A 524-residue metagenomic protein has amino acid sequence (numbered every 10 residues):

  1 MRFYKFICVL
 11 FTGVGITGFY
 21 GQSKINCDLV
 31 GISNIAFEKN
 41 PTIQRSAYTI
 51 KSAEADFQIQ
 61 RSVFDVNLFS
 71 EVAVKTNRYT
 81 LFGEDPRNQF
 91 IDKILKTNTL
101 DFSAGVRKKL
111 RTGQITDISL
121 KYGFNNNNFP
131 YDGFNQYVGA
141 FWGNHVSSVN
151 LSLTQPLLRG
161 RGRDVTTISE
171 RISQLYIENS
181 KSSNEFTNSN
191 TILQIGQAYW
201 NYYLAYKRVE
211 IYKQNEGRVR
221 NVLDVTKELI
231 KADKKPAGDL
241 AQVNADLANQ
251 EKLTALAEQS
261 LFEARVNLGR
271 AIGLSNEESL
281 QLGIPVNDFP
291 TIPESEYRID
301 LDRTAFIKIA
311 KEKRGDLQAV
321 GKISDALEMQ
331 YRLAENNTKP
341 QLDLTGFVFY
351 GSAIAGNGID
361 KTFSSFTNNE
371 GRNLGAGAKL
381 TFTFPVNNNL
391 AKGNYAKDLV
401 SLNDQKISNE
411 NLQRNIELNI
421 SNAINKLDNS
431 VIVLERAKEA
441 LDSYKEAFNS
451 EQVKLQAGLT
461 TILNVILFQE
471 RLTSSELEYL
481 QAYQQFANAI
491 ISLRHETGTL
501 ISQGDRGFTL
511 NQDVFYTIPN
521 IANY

Functional and structural regions predicted by a protein language model:
M1-I25: Bacterial Sec-dependent N-terminal signal peptides
Y20, R78, V266-I284, F289-Y297 (+2 more regions): Acidic, low-complexity, intrinsically disordered peripheral segments
G21-T99, L153-I168, I172, K234 (+8 more regions): Bacterial Sec-pathway N-terminal export signals of envelope proteins
S23, V72-L151, D288-R298, R332-N336 (+2 more regions): Small/polar, glycine/serine/threonine/aspartate-rich low-complexity segments that form flexible
N34-Q44, K51-V66, S103-P130, Y137-G143 (+9 more regions): A glycine-/polar-enriched beta->alpha junction
R45-Q60, T187-Y212, D246, A264-G269 (+4 more regions): Amphipathic alpha-helical coiled-coil segments
S182-F306, K426, V433, R471-L472 (+2 more regions): Periplasmic alpha-helical coiled-coil/stalk elements that build and connect Gram-negative outer-membrane
T226, V243, L327, L342-G346 (+3 more regions): Extended, hydrophobic alpha-helical segments in both membrane/secreted and soluble proteins
